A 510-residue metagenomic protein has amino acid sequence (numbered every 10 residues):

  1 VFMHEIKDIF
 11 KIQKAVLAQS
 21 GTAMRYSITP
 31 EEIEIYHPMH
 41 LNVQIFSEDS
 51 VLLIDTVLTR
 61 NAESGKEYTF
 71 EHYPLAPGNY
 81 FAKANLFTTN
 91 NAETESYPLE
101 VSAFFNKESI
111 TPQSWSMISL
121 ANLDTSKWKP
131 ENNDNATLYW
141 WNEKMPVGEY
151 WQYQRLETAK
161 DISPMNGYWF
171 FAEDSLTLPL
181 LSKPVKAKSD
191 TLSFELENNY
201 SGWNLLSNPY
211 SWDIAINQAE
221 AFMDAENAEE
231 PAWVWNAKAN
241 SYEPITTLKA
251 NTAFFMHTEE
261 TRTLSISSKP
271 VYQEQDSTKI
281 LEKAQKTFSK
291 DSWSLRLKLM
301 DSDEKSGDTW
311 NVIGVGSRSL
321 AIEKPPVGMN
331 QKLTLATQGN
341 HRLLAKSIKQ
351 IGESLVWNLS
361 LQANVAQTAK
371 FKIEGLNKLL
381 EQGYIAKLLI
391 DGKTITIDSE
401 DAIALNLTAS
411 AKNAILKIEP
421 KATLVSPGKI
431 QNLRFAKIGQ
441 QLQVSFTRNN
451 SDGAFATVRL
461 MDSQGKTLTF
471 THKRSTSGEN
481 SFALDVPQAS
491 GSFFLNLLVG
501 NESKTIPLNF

Functional and structural regions predicted by a protein language model:
F2-A18, F104-E108, I415-Q440, S451: Residue-level detector of functionally pivotal "anchor" positions at catalytic/ligand-binding pockets or at interdomain
T22-Y26, L295, Q367-A369, Q440-V444: Structural beta-strand segments of beta-rich domains
M24-I35, F446: Conserved aromatic anchor
H40-I54, S360, K429-F510: C-terminal outer-membrane/trafficking sorting elements
Y73-G78, I162, L248, S410 (+1 more regions): Surface-exposed, short loops/turns at beta-strand junctions within beta-sandwich domains
Y80-A82, L495: Hydrophobic beta-strand segments within extracellular beta-sandwich modules
E93-A103, I266-S268, S426-K429, T471 (+1 more regions): Edge beta-strands of extracellular beta-sandwich domains
E100-S292, K298-S302, T337-Q338, I348-L355 (+2 more regions): N-terminal exported-region signature
